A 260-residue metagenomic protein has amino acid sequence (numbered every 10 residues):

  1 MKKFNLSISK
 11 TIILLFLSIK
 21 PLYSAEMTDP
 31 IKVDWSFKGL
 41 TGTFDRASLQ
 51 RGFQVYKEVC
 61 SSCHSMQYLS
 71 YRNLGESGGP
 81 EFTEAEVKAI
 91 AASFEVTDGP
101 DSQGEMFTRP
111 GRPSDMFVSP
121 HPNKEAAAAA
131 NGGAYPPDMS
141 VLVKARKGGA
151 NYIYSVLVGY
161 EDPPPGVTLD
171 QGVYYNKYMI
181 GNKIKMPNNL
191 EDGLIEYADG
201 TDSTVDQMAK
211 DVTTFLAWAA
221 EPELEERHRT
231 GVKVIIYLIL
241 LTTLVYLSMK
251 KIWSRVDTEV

Functional and structural regions predicted by a protein language model:
M1-I12: Bacterial N-terminal signal peptides that target proteins for export
K20-S24: Sec/Tat signal peptide C-region and signal peptidase I cleavage site
D29-Q54, S65-E84, G200, A220-H228: Electrostatic cytochrome c docking/interface patches
G39, L69-S70, E76, F82-D115: Acidic/histidine-rich catalytic neighborhood
Y56-Q67, V212: The canonical Cys-X-X-Cys-His
T97-K183: Membrane-proximal low-complexity regions enriched in glycine and acidic/polar residues
Y178, M186-E221: Extended, hydrophilic extramembrane loops/domains of integral membrane proteins
R227-T230, L241-V260: Juxtamembrane interface at the cytosolic side of transmembrane helices
